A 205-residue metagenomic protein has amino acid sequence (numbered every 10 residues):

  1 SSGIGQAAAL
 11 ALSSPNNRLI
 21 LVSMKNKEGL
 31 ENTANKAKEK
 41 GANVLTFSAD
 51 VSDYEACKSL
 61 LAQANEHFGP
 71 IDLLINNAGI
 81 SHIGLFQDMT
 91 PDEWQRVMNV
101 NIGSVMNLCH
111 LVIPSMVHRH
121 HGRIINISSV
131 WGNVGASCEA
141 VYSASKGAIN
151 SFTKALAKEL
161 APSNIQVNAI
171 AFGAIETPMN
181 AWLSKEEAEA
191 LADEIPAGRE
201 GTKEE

Functional and structural regions predicted by a protein language model:
S1-S2: Conserved glycine-rich cofactor-binding loop
P15-E31: Conserved glycine-rich Rossmann-like NAD(P)H-binding loop of the short-chain dehydrogenase/reductase
L85-F86, E93-Q95, N180, E187 (+1 more regions): Substrate-binding pocket helix/loop in short-chain dehydrogenase/reductase
F86-Q87, V134-A140, P162-S163, G198: Active-site loop immediately N-terminal to the catalytic Tyr-X3-Lys motif of short-chain dehydrogenase/reductase
C109, S145, T153: Active-site helix of classical SDR
P114, K158-P162: Alpha-helical segment proximal to the catalytic Tyr-Lys
S129: Residue(s) in the substrate-gating loop at a strand-loop-helix junction that position the organic substrate next
